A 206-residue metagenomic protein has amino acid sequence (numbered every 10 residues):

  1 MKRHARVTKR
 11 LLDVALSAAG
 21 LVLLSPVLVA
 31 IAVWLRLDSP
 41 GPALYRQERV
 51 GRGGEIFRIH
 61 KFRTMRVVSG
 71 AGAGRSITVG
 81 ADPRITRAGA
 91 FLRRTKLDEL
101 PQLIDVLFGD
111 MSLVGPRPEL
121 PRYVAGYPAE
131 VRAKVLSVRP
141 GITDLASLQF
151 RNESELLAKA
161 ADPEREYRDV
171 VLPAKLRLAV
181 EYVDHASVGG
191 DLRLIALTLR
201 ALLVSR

Functional and structural regions predicted by a protein language model:
M1-S69, D105, Y182-R206: A hydrophobic, helix-centered structural microdomain
R3-H4, V14, L136-R206: C-terminal terminal-structure detector
S17, Y45, T86-A90, R122 (+1 more regions): Positions in alpha-helical segments
V29-V33, E48, Y123-A125, V131-S137 (+1 more regions): Intrinsically disordered, low-complexity boundary segments flanking structured domains
I31, G74, V114-P116, P121-R122 (+2 more regions): Short, hydrophobic secondary-structure boundary micro-motifs
D38-P40, R52-E55, V131, V138-G141 (+1 more regions): A generic structural signal for short, non-catalytic loop/turn and secondary-structure boundary residues
Y45-R84, A146-L172: Short, glycine-rich, amphipathic interfacial segments at transmembrane boundaries or analogous
M65, T78-L145, I195-T198: A short, structured surface patch at a secondary-structure boundary
